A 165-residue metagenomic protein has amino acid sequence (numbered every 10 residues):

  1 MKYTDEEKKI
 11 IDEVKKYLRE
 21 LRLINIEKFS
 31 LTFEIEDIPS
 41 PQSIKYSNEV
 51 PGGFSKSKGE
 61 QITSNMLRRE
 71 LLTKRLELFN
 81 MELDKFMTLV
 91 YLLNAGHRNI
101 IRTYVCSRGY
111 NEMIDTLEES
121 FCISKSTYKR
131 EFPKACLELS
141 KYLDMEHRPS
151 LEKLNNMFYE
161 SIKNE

Functional and structural regions predicted by a protein language model:
M1-Y91, D144-E165: N-terminal interaction/assembly modules
N25, M66, A95, N99 (+1 more regions): Short alpha-helical segments used as structural interaction elements across diverse proteins
E36, V105-C106, P133: Short amphipathic alpha-helical surface patches that mediate protein-protein
L93-E112: Short amphipathic alpha helix immediately N-terminal
R108-T127: Helix-turn-helix DNA-binding module
C122-P133, E160-E165: A short, hydrophobic secondary-structure junction motif
Y128-E146: DNA major-groove recognition helices of helix-turn-helix
